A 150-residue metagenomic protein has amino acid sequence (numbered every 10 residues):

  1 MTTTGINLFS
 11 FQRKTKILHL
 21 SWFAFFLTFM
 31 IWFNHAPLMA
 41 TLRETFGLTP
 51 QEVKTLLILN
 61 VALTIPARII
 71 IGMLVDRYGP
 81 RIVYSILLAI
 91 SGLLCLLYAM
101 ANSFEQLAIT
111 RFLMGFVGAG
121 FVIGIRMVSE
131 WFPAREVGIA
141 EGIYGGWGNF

Functional and structural regions predicted by a protein language model:
K16-P50: Extracytoplasmic
A24-F25, F29, V61, C95 (+1 more regions): Helical-face signature of the major facilitator-like transporter fold
T28, L57-N60, T64, M114-G115 (+1 more regions): Structural signature of transmembrane alpha-helices in multi-pass secondary transporters
F33, N60-I69, A119: Residue-level signature of mid-helix packing/kink "hotspots" within the transmembrane helices of 12-pass Major
T49-L57: Juxtamembrane helix-start elements in MFS-like secondary transporters
P66-E105: Conserved MFS/SLC helix-loop-helix module at the cytosolic interface between two early adjacent transmembrane helices
T110-W147: Cytoplasmic helix-loop-helix junction between adjacent transmembrane helices in 12-TM secondary transporters
